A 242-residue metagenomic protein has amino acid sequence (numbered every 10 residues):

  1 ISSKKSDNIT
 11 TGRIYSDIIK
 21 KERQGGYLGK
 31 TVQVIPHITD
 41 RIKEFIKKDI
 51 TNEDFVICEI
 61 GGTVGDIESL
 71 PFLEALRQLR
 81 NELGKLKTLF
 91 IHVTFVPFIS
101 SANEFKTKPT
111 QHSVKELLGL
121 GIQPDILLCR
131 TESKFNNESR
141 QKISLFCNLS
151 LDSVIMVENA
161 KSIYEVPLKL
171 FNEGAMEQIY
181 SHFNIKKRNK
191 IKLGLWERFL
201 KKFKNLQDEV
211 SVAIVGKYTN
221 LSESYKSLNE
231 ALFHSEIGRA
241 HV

Functional and structural regions predicted by a protein language model:
I1-R239: Flexible phosphate-sensing "switch/lid" loops adjacent to ATP/NTP-binding sites across phosphate-transfer
